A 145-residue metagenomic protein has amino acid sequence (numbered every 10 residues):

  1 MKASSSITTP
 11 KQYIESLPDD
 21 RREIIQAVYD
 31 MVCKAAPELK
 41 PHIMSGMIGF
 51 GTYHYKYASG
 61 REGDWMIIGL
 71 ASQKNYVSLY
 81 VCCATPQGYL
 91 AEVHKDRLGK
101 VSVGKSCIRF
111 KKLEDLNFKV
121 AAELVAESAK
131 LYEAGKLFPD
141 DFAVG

Functional and structural regions predicted by a protein language model:
M1-G145: Charge-dense, helix-prone N-terminal extensions
